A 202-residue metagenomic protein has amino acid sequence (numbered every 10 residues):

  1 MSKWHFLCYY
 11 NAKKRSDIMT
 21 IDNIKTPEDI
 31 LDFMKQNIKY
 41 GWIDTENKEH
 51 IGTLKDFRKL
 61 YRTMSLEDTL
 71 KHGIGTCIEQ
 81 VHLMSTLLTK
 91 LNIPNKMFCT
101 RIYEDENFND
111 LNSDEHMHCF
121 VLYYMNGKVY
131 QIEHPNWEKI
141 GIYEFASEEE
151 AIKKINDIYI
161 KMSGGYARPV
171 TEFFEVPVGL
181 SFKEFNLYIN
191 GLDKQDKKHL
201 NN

Functional and structural regions predicted by a protein language model:
M1-S2, R15-M19, N201-N202: Short intrinsically disordered terminal tails
K3-Y10: Short, positively charged and aromatic/hydrophobic N-terminal segments
C8, Y61-T69, S85-L87, F98-Y103: Catalytic phosphate/metal-binding cores of nucleic-acid and nucleotide-processing enzymes, i.e., regions that mediate
N11-T76: Secondary-structure boundary elements
T26, S65, S147, E172 (+1 more regions): Alpha-helix N-cap recognition
E79-K161: Hydrophobic/aromatic-rich core segments of domains that either
I160-N202: Alpha-helical and coiled-coil interaction segments, frequently adjacent to or embedded within charge-biased
